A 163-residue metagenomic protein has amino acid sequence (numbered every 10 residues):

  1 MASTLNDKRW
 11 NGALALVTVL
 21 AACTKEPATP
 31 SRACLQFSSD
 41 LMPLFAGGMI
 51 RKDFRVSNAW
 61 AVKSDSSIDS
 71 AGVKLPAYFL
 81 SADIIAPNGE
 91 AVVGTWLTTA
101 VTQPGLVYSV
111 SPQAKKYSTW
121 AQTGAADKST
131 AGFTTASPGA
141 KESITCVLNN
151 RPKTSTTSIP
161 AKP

Functional and structural regions predicted by a protein language model:
A2-G12: Bacterial N-terminal signal peptides that target proteins for export
V17, P27-A28, A140: Processing junctions and N-termini across compartments
A21-A22: C-terminal motif of bacterial Sec signal peptides marking the signal peptidase cleavage site
P27-I85: N-terminal secretory signal peptides
F79-P163: Extracytosolic low-complexity repeat regions of secreted or lipid-anchored proteins
